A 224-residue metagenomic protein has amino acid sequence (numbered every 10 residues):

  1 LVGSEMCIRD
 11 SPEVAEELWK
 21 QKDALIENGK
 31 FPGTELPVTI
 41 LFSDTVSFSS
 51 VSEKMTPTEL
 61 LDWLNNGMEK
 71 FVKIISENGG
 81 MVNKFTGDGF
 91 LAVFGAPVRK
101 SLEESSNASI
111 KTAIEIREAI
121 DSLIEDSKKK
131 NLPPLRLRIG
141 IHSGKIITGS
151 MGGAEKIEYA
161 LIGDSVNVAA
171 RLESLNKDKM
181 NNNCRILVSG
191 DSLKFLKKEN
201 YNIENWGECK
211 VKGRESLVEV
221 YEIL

Functional and structural regions predicted by a protein language model:
S4-E5, R9-E35: Regulatory cytosolic signal-relay segments
N28-K111, Y159: Catalytic NTP-binding/metal-coordinating core of nucleotidyl cyclase/transferase enzymes
I40, F90, L137-S143, V220: A structural signal for short, well-ordered beta-strand segments
L64-G80, A96, K100-I139, D164-K177: Alpha-helical scaffold within the catalytic cores of cyclic-nucleotide enzymes
T86-G87, K128-G140, N181-G190: Acidic/histidine metal-binding catalytic segments
V93-E104, I139-I157, N176, E199: Catalytic strand-loop-helix junctions within cyclic-nucleotide turnover domains
K129-K130, M151-G163: Short, surface-exposed loop/helix-turn segments at secondary-structure junctions that function as lids/hinges flanking
I146-T148, K177-L224: Cytosolic regulatory/linker segments at or just downstream of nucleotide-handling modules in signal-transduction
